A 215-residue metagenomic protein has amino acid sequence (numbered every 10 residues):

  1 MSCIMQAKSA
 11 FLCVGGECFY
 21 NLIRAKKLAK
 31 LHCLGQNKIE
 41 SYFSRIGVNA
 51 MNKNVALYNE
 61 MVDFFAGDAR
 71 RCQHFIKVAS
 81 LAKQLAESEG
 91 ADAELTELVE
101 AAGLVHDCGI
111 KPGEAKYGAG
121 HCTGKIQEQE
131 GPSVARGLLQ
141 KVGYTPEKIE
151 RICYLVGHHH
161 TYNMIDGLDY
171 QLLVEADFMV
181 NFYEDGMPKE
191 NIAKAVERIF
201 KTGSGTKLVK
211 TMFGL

Functional and structural regions predicted by a protein language model:
S2, S9, S41-S44: Serine residues within intrinsically disordered or low-complexity segments
A7-A10, A25, A29: Ala/Thr-enriched low-complexity intrinsically disordered regions
K30-A50: Short, Lys/Arg-enriched N-terminal segments with co-localized hydrophobic residues within the first ~10-30 amino acids
N52, A66-I76, S80-D92, V105 (+2 more regions): Divalent metal-dependent phosphate-bond-processing catalytic cores, especially two-metal-ion Mg2+/Mn2+ enzymes that act
K53-K77, I110-H121: Active-site flanking loop/helix segments enriched in acidic
V78, K125-K141: An active-site-proximal "capping" alpha-helix that borders the catalytic cofactor pocket
T96-A119, G131, A135, C153-H160 (+1 more regions): His-Asp-centered metal-binding catalytic motifs of divalent-metal-dependent phosphohydrolases/nucleases
